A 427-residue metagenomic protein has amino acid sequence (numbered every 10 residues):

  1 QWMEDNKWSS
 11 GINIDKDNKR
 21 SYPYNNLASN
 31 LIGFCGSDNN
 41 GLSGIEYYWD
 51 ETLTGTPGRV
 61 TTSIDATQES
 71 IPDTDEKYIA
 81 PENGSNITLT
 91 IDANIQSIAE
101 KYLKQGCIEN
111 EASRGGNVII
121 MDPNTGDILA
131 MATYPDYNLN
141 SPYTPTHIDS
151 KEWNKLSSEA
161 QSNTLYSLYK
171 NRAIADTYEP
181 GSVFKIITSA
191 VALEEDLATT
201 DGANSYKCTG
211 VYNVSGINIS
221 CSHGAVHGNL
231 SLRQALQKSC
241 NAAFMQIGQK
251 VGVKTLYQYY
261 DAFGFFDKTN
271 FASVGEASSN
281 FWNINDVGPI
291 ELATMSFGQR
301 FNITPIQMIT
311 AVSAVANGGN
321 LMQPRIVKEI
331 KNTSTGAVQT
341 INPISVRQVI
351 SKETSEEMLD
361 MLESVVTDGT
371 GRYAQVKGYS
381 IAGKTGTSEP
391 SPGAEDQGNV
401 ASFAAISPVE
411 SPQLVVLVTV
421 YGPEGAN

Functional and structural regions predicted by a protein language model:
Q1-G84, V418: Small/polar-residue-rich segments within soluble enzyme cores
S9-G11, S113-G116, D201-A203, K268: Short secondary-structure junction motifs
T54-P57, E100, K104, D261 (+1 more regions): Amphipathic, well-packed alpha-helical segments that form the structural scaffold of globular domains
D65-Y78, N124-V183, I187-V420: Beta-lactam-recognizing serine transpeptidase/beta-lactamase-like catalytic domain environment
P72-G116: Conserved, well-ordered alpha-helix/loop/beta-strand core segments that scaffold catalytic motifs
A99, V118-L129: Short, glycine-anchored, charge-dense loop/turn motifs used at functional sites
G115-V118, K377: Short loop/turn microsegments at loop-to-beta-strand junctions
G422-N427: A short acidic/glycine-rich loop-to-helix N-cap element
